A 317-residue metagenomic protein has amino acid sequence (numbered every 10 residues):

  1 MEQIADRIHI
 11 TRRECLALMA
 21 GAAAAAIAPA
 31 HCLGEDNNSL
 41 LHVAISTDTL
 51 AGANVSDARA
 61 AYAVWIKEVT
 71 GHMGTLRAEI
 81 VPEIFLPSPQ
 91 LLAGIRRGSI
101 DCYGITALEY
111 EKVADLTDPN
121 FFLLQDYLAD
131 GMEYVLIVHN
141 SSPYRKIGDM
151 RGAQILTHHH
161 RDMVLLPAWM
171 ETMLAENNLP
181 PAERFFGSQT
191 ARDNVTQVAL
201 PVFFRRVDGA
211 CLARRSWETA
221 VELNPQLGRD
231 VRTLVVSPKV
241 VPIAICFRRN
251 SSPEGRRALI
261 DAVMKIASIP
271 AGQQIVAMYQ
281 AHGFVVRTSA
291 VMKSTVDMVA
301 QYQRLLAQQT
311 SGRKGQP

Functional and structural regions predicted by a protein language model:
M1-T11, G21-A25: N-terminal secretory signal peptides
N37-V64, V240, F247, S251-P317: An extracytoplasmic/periplasmic, membrane-proximal ligand-sensing/linker region
N38-E111: Extracytoplasmic small-molecule ligand-binding "clamshell" domains of the periplasmic binding protein/Venus flytrap
S46-H72, L108, M132-A199, Q274: Bilobed "Venus flytrap"/periplasmic-binding protein-like clamshell domains and structurally analogous long
A78-P87, P181-N194, T233-V235: Short beta-strand-to-loop elements that line the ligand-binding cleft of bilobed periplasmic-binding protein-like
F85, Q90-D149, D162: Acidic, polar ligand-binding/catalytic clefts
G104-L116, A175-E176, P201-F204, D208-G228: A ligand-binding cleft/hinge motif common to bilobed small-molecule-binding domains
P119-A129, R184-G187, V221-K239: Short beta-strand->loop
